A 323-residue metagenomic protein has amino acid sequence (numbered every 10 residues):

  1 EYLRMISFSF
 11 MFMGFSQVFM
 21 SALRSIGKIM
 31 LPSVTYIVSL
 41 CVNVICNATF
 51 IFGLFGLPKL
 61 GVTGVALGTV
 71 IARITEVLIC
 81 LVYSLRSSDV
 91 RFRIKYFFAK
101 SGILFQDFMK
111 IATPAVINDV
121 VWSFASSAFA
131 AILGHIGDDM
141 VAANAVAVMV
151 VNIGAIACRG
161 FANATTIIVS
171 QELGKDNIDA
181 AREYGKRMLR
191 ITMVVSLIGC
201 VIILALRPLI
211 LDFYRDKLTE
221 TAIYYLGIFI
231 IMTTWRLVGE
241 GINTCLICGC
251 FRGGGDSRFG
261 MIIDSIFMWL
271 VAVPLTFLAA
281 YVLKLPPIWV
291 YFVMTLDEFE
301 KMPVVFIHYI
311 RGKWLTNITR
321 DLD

Functional and structural regions predicted by a protein language model:
E1-S9, V42, K59-T113, V169-R236 (+1 more regions): Short alpha-helical transmembrane segments in multi-pass integral membrane proteins
M5, S39, A72-E76, C80 (+3 more regions): Transmembrane helical elements of multi-pass membrane transporters/channels
I6-R24, P32-L40, V65-C80, R159-A162 (+4 more regions): Short runs within selected transmembrane alpha-helices of multi-pass transporters and secretion channels
M13-P32, A130, A143-R207, G241-G260: Small-residue-rich hydrophobic transmembrane alpha-helices
V18, I45, T49, I79-V82 (+10 more regions): Transmembrane alpha-helix boundary/anchor motif
S21, A48, F52, T69 (+11 more regions): Transmembrane alpha-helix boundary and packing residues in multipass membrane permease domains and related
T49-L60, V120-I153, Q171-E172, L211-L218 (+1 more regions): Helix-terminus/linker motif at the lipid-water interface of multi-pass membrane proteins
